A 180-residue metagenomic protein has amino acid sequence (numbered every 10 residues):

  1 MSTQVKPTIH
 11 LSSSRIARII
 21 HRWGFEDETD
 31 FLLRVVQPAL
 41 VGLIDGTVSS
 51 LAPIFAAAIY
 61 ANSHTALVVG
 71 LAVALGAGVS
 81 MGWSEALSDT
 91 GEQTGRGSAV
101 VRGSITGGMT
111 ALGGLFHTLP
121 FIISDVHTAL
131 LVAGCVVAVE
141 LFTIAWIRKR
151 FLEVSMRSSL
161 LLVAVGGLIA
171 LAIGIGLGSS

Functional and structural regions predicted by a protein language model:
S2-H117, L130-V136, A170, G174 (+1 more regions): Hydrophobic, small-residue-rich transmembrane alpha-helices and their short perimembrane loops in multi-pass membrane
Y60, F121-D125, L152-E153: Short helix-capping/hinge motifs at transmembrane helix termini and TM-loop junctions
L115-F142, I147: Short alpha-helical packing/oligomerization segments
T143-I169: Interfacial loop-to-transmembrane junctions
F151, G178-S179: Transmembrane helix-loop junctions at the membrane interface of multipass transporters and ion channels
